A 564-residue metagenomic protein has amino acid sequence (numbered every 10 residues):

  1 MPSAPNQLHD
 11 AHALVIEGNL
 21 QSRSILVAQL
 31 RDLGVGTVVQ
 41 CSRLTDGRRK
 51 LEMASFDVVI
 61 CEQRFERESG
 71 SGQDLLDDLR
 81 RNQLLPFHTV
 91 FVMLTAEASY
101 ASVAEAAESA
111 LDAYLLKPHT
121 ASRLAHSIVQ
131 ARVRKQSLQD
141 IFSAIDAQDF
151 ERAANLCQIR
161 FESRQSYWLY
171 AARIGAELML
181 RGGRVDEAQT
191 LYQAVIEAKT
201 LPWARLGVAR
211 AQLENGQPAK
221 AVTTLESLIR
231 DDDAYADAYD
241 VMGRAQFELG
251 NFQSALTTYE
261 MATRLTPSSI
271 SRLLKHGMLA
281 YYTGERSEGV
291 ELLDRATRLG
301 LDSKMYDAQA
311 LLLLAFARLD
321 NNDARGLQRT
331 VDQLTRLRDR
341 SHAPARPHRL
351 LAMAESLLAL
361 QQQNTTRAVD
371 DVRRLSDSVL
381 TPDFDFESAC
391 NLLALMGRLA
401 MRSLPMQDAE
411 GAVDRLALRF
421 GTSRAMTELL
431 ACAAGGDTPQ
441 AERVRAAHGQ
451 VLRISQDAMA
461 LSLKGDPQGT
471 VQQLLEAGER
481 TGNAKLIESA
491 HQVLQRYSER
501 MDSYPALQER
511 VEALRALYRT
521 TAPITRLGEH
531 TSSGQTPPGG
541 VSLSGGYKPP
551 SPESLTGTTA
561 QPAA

Functional and structural regions predicted by a protein language model:
L8, R132-G175, L180-R181: CheY-like receiver
L8-Q21, L26-L30: Conserved acidic segment of CheY-like receiver
V35-R43, K50: Short hydrophobic/Thr-rich beta-strand motif most characteristic of the beta2 strand and flanking loop of CheY-like
I60-L79, F87: Conserved phosphotransfer microenvironments
D74, F87, E97-A113, H126: Alpha4 helix (beta4-alpha4-beta5 surface) of REC/receiver domains from two-component response regulators
H119-I128: C-terminal output helix
A188-G469, L474-E476: Flexible loop/N-cap segments at domain edges
